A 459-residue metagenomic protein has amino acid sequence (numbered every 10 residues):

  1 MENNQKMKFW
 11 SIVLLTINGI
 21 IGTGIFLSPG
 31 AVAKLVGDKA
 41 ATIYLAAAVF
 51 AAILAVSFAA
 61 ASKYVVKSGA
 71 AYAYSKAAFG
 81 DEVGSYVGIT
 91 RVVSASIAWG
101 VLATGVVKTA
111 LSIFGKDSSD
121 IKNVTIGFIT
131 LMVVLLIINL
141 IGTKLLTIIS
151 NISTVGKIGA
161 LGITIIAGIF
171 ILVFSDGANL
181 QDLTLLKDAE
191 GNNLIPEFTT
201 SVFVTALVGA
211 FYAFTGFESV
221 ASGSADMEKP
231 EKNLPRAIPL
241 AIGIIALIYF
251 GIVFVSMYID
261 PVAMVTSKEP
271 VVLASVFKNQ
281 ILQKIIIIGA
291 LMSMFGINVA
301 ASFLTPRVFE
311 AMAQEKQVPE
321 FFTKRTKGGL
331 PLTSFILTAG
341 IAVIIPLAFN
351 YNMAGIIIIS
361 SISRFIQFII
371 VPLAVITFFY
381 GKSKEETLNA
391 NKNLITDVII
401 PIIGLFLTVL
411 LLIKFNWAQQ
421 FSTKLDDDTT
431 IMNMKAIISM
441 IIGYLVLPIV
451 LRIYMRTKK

Functional and structural regions predicted by a protein language model:
M1-G30, K34-K39, A52, V56 (+4 more regions): Membrane-interface "cap" regions at the ends of multi-pass membrane proteins
E2-N3, A40-A41, L45, D117-N123 (+1 more regions): Helix-loop-helix junctions that connect adjacent transmembrane segments in multi-pass membrane transporters
N4, K8-W10, T125, I129 (+5 more regions): Loop-to-transmembrane helix boundary motifs in multi-pass membrane proteins
G30-A41, I113-V124, K144-S153, I285 (+3 more regions): Transmembrane helix-loop boundary segments of multi-pass membrane transporters
A31-L35, I43, I53-M132, L136-L140 (+3 more regions): Hydrophobic transmembrane alpha-helices that form the core helical bundles of multi-pass secondary transporters
A73-S75, G80, S112-D117, T184-N193 (+3 more regions): TM-loop-TM module centered on a large, flexible mid-protein loop between adjacent transmembrane helices in multi-pass
A110, V124-L180, I238-G243, S360-V371 (+2 more regions): Membrane-interface loop-to-helix entry segments
L172, R364, I395-K459: A generic transmembrane alpha-helix motif of multi-pass inner-membrane proteins
